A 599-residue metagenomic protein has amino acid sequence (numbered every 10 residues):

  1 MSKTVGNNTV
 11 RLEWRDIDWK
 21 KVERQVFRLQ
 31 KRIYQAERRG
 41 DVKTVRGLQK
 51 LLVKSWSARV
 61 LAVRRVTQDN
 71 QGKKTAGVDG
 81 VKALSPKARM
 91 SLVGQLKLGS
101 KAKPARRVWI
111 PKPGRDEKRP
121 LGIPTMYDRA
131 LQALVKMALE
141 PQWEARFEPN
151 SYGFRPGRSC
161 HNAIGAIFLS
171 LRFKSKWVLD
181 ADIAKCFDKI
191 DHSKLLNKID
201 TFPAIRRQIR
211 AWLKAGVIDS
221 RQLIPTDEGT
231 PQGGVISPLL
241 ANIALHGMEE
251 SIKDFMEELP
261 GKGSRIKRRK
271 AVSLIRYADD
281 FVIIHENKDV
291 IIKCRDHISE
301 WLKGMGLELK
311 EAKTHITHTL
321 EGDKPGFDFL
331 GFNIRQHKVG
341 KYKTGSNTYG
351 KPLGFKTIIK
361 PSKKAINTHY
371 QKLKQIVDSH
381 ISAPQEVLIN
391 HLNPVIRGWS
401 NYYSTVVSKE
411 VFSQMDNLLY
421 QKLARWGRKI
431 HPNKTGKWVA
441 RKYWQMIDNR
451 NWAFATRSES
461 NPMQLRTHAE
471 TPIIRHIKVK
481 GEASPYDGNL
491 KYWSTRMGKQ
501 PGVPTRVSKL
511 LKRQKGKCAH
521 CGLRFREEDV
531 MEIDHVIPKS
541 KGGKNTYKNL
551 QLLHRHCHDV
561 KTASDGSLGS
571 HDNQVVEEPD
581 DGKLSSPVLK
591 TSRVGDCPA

Functional and structural regions predicted by a protein language model:
M1-A599: Non-catalytic terminal/accessory segments
